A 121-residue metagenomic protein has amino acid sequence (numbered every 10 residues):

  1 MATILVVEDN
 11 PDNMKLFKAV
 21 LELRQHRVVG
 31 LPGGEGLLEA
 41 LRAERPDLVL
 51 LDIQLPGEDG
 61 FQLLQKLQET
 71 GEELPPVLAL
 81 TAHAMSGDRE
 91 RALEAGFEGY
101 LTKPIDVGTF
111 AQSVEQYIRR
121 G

Functional and structural regions predicted by a protein language model:
E8: Conserved acidic carboxylate
P11-V29: Two-component/phosphorelay signaling modules centered on CheY-like receiver
D12, P32-G33, D59-Q65: Acidic catalytic/metal-coordinating carboxylates
Q25-G34, E39-L41: Short hydrophobic/Thr-rich beta-strand motif most characteristic of the beta2 strand and flanking loop of CheY-like
E39, F61-E73: Short amphipathic alpha-helix used as the core "switch/output" element in two-component signaling
D52, T81: Active-site residues of response regulator receiver
P56, M85: The feature encodes the CheY-like receiver
I105-V114: C-terminal output helix
